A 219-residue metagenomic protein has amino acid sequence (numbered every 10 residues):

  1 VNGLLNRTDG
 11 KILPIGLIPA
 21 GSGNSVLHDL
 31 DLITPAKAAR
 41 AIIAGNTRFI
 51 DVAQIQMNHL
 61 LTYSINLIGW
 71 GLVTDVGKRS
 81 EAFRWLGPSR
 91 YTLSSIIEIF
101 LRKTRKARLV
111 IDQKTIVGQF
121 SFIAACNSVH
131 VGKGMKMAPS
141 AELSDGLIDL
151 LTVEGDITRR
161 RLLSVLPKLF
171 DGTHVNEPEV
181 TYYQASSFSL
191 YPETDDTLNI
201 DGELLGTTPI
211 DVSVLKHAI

Functional and structural regions predicted by a protein language model:
V1-N2, I123, G202: Conserved Motif II region of HX4D acyltransferases
L5-N6, E81-A82, P139-E142, L166-F170: Short, solvent-exposed amphipathic alpha-helical segments in soluble enzyme and RNA/protein-processing domains
L5-S121, A125: Catalytic core of DAGKc-family lipid kinases
F49, S64, K103-R105, Q119 (+7 more regions): A generic structural signal for well-ordered coil/turn residues at beta-strand boundaries that shape enzyme active-site
G69, A124-A138, L204: Glycine-rich phosphate/pyrophosphate-binding beta-alpha loops
V73-V76, V117-Q119, V131-G134, T158-R161: Short acidic/glycine-rich loop or secondary-structure boundary segments that cap or lie
R84-R90, P139-R160: Gly/Ser/Thr-rich active-site loops/lids in small-molecule metabolic enzymes that frequently grip phosphoryl groups
I111, V117, E142, T152-I219: ATP/nucleoside-binding phosphotransfer catalytic cores, i.e., glycine-rich phosphate-binding loops
